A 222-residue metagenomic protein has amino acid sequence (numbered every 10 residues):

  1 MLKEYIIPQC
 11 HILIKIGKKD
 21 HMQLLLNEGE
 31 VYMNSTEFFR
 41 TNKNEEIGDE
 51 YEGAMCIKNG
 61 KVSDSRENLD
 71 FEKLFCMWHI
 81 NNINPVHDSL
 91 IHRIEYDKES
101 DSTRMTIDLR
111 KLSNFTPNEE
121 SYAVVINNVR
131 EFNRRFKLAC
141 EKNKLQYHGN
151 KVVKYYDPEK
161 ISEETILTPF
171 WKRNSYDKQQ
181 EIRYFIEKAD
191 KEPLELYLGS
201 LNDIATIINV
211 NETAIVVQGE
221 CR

Functional and structural regions predicted by a protein language model:
M1-R222: NAD-dependent ADP-ribosyltransferases
